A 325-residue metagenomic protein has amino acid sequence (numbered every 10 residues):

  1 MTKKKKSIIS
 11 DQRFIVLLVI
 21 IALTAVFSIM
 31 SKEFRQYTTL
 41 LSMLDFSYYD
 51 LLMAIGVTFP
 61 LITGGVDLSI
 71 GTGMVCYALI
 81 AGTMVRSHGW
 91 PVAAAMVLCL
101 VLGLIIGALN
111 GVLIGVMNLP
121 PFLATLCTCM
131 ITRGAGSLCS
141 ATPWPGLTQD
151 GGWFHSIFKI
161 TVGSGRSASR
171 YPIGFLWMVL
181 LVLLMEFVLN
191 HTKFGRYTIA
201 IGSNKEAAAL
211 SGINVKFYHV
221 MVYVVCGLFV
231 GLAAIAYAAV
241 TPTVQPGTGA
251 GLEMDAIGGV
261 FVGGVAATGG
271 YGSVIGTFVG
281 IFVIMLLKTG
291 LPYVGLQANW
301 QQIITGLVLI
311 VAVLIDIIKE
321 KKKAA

Functional and structural regions predicted by a protein language model:
M1-I21, A25, S203, A209-F217 (+1 more regions): Cytosolic-side transmembrane-helix boundaries in multi-pass membrane proteins
T2-I55, H88-A94, R166-A168, A325: Membrane-interfacial amphipathic/re-entrant helices at transmembrane-helix boundaries
V26-E33, Y37-H88, L113-N118, V260 (+2 more regions): Single transmembrane alpha-helix segments in multi-pass membrane proteins
K32-S42, G136-P143, L189-G195, V220-G259 (+1 more regions): Inter-helical junctions in multi-pass inner-membrane proteins, predominant in energy-converting antiporter-like
T39, L183-Y223: Membrane-helix/interface signature in polytopic inner-membrane proteins
G89-C129, V279-G280: Alpha-helical transmembrane segments within multi-pass membrane transporters and channels
F122-T192, Y218-M221, T241-G249, A324-A325: Transmembrane helix-bundle core of multi-pass membrane transporters and related energy-transducing complexes
F229-V230, V240-G306: Transmembrane alpha-helical segments in multi-pass inner-membrane proteins
